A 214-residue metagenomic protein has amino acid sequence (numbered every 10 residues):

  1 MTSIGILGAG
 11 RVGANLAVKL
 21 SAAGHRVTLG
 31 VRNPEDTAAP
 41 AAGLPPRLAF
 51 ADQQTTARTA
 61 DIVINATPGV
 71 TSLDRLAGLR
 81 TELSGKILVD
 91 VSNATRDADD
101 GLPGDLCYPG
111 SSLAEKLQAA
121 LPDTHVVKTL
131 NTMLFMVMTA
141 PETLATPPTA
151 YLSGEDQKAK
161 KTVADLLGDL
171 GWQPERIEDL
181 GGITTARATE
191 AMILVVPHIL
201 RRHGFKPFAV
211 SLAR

Functional and structural regions predicted by a protein language model:
M1-A39, G43-P46: NAD(P)+-binding Rossmann beta1-loop-alpha1 motif at the extreme N-terminus of oxidoreductases
N15, K19, A120, L166: Rossmann-fold NAD(P)-dependent oxidoreductase module
P45-I87, N93-G101: Rossmann-like NAD(P)-binding element
P68-T71, T132-L134, Q157: Short beta->alpha connector loops
A77, E115, D165: Active-site phosphate/pyrophosphate- and oxyanion-stabilizing loops and adjacent acidic/basic residues in soluble
I87, S92-M136, A140-E142: Rossmann-fold NAD(P)-binding glycine/threonine-rich loop
P148-R214: Active-site-lining helix/loop region of Rossmann-like oxidoreductase modules
